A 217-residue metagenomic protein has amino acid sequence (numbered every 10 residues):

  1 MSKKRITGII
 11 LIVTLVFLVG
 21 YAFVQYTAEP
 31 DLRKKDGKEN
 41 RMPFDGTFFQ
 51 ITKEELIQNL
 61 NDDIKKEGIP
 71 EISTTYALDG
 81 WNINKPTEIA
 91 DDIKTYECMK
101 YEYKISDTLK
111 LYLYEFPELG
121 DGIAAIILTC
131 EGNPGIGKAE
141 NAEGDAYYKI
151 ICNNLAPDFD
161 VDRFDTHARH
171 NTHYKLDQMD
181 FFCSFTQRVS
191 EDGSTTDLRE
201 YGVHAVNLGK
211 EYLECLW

Functional and structural regions predicted by a protein language model:
M1-T14: N-terminal Sec-pathway targeting helices
G8, A22-I93, E97: N-terminal, intrinsically disordered, polar/charged segments of Gram-positive cell-envelope systems that serve as
T14-Y21: Alpha-helical transmembrane segments
G68-F116, D158-T195: A cross-family detector of function-defining hotspots
L109-T172: Long, charged/polar, surface-exposed segments that mediate recognition or autoinhibition
A124-K138, L176-A205: A short, solvent-exposed beta-edge/loop patch
R199-W217: Short, low-complexity, Pro/Ser/Thr/Gly-rich segments in the mature regions of secreted, periplasmic
